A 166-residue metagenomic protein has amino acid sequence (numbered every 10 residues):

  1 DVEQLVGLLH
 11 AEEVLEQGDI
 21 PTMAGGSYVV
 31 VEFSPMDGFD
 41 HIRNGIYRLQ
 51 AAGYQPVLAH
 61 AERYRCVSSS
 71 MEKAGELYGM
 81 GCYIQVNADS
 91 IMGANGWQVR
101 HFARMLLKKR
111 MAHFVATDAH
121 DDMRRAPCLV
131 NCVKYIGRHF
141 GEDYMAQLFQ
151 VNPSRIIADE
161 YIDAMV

Functional and structural regions predicted by a protein language model:
D1-Q85, D163: Extended substrate/RNA-proximal surfaces in nucleic-acid metabolism proteins
G7, R63-V67, I91-A94, H120-R124: Active-site environment of divalent metal-dependent phosphoester hydrolases
G45, K73-L77, F102-L106, C132-I136: A general structural detector for well-ordered alpha-helical segments in enzyme core domains, enriched
H60, D118, P153: Conserved, mostly hydrophobic/aromatic
Y83-V86, I91-G93: Aromatic-anchored helix/helix-loop segment that forms the rim or "lid" of small-molecule/cofactor binding pockets
G96-F102: Short loop-to-alpha-helix "cap/lid" segments that border enzyme active sites across diverse enzyme classes
M111-P127: Short acidic/histidine-rich active-site segments
L129, V133-V166: Mid-to-C-terminal alpha-helical segments outside catalytic/metal-binding sites
